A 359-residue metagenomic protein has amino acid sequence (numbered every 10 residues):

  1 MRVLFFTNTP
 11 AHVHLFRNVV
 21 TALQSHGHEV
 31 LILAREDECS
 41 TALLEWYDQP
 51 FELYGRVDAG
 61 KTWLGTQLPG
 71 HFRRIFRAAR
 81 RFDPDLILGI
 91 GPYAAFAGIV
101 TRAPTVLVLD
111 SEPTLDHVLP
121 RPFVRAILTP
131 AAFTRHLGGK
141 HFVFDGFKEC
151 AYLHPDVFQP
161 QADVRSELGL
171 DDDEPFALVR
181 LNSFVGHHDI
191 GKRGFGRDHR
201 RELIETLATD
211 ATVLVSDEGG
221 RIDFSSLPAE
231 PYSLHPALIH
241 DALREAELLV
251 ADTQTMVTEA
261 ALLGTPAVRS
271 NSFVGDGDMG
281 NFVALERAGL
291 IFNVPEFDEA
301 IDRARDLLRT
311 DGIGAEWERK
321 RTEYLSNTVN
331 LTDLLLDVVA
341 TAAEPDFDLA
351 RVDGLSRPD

Functional and structural regions predicted by a protein language model:
Q24-Q67: Conserved nucleotide-sugar phosphate-binding/catalytic loop shared by glycosyltransferases and other
D37, Y47-D58, V179, E202-S233: Catalytic donor nucleotide-activated moiety binding site of glycosyltransferases and closely related
G70-I75, G220-T255: Donor nucleotide-activated moiety binding/catalytic core segment of transferases that use nucleotide-activated donors
I87-P92, F96, A242-G280: A donor-sugar binding/catalytic signature common to diverse glycosyltransferases and related nucleotide-sugar
V106-L107, H117-T129, A242-L243: A conserved, positively charged/aromatic
L128-F195: A nucleotide-sugar donor-handling region in carbohydrate enzymes
L262-T310: Catalytic binding pocket for nucleotide-activated donors in carbohydrate/polymer assembly enzymes
G312-D359: C-terminal amphipathic helix plus adjacent low-complexity, charged tail appended to glycosyltransferase catalytic
